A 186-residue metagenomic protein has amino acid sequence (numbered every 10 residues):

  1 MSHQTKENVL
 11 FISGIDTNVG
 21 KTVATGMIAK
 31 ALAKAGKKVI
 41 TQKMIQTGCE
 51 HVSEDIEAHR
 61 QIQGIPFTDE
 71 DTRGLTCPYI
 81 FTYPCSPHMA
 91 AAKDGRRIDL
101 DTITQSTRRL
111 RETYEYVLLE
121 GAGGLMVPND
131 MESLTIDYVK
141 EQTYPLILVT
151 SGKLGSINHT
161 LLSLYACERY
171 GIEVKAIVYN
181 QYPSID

Functional and structural regions predicted by a protein language model:
M1-G14, N18: Extreme N-terminal, non-catalytic leader segments that precede Walker-type/kinase nucleotide-binding cores
S2-T5, T68, R109-R111, Y138-E141 (+1 more regions): Solvent-exposed alpha-helices and their adjacent loops that cap or buttress functional pockets in soluble metabolic
H3, V9, V23-R97, D101 (+1 more regions): N-terminal phosphate/diphosphate-binding loop that engages ATP/GTP or pyrophosphate donors across diverse enzyme folds
E7-F11, I40, Y116-L118, P145: Residue-level preference for the first positions of well-ordered beta-strands
S13, K43, E120, V178: Short beta-strand segments
D16, G95-R97, N129: Active-site mouth loops of central-metabolism enzymes
N18, G121-D186: Conserved catalytic-core segment of NTP-binding enzymes
I103, T107-D130: Switch II (G3) loop of P-loop NTPases
